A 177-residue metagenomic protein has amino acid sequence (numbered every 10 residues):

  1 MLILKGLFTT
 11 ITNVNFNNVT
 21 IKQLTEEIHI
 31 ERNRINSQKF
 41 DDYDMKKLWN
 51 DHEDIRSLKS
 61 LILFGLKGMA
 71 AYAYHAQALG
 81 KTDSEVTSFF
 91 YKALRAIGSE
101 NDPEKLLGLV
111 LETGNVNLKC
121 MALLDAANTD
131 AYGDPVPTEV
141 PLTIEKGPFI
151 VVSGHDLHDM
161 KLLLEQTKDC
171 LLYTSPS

Functional and structural regions predicted by a protein language model:
M1-L172: Catalytic cofactor-binding cores of redox enzymes
Y173-S177: Conserved small/polar residues in nucleotide/adenosyl-binding loops
